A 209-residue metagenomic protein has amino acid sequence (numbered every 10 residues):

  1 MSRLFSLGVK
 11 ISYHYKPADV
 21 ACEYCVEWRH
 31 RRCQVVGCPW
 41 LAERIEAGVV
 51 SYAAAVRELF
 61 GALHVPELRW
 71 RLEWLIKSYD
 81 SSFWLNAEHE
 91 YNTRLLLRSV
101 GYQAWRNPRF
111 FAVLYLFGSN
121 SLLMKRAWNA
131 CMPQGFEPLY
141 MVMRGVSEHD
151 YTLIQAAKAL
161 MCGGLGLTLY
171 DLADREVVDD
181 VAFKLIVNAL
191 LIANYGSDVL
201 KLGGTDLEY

Functional and structural regions predicted by a protein language model:
M1-R144, G166-Y209: Extended, charge-biased low-complexity segments that typically form long amphipathic alpha-helices/coiled-coils
H149-L153: Long, hydrophobic alpha/beta structural blocks
M161-L165: GHKL/Bergerat-fold ATPase module
